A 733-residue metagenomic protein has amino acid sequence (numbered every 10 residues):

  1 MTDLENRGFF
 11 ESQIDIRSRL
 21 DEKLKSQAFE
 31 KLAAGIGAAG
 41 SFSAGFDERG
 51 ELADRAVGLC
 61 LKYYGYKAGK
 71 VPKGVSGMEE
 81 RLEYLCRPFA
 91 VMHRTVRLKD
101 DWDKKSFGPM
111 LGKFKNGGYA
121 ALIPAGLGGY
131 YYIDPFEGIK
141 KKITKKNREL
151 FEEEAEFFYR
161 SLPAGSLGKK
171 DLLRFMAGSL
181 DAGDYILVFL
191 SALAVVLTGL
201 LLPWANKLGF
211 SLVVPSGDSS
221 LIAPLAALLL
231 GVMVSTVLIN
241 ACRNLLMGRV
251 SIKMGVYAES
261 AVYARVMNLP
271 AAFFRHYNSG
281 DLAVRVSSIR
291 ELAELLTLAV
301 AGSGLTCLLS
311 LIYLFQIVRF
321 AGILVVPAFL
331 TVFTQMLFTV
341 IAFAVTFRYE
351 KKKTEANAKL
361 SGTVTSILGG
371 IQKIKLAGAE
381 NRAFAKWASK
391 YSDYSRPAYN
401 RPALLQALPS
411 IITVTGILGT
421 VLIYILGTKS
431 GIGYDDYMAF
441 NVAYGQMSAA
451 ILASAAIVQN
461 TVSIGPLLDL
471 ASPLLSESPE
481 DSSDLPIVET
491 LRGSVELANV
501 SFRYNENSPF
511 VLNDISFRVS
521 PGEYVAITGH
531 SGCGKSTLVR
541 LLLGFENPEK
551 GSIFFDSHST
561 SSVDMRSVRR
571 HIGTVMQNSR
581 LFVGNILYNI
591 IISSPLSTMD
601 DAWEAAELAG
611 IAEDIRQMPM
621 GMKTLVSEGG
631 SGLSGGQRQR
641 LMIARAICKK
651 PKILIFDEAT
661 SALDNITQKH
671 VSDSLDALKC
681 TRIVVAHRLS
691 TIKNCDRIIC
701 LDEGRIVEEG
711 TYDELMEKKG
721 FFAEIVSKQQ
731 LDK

Functional and structural regions predicted by a protein language model:
T2-N6, F10-S18, G35-S161: Divalent-cation
L187-I239, V318-I323, Y434: Transmembrane helix-loop-helix hairpins at lipid-water interfaces of multipass membrane proteins, especially the type-1
L202-L208, S235, V300-F343, Y399-Q446 (+1 more regions): A hydrophobic transmembrane-helix motif
S260, A264-D281, K352-N400, P486: Loop segments that connect adjacent transmembrane helices in multi-pass transporters
M267-I312, G369: Juxtamembrane loop-to-helix connectors within ABC transporter transmembrane domains
K352, A356, L360, Q372-A379 (+3 more regions): Cytosolic ends of transmembrane helices, especially the final helix of ABC transmembrane type-1 domains
P479-T490: Pre-NBD coupling/linker segments of ABC/ABC-like ATPases
V488-K733: ABC-type nucleotide-binding domain
